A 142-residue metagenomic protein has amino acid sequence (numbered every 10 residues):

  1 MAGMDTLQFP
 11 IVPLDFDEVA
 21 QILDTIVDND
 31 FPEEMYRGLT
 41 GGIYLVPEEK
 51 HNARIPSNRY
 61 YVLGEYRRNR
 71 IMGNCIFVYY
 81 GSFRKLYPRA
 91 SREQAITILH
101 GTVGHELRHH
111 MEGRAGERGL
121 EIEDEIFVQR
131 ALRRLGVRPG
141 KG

Functional and structural regions predicted by a protein language model:
M1-C75, S82-Q94: A metal-dependent hydrolase signature that marks the N-terminal structural subdomain at the beginning of catalytic folds
E65-V78, R108, E121-F127, G140-G142: Short, surface-exposed, charge-dense and proline/glycine-enriched linear segments
G81-F83, A90-G101, G113-G142: Post-HEXXH active-site segment of zinc metalloproteases
G104-E112: Short active-site segment of divalent metal-dependent hydrolases/proteases that encodes the spacing between
